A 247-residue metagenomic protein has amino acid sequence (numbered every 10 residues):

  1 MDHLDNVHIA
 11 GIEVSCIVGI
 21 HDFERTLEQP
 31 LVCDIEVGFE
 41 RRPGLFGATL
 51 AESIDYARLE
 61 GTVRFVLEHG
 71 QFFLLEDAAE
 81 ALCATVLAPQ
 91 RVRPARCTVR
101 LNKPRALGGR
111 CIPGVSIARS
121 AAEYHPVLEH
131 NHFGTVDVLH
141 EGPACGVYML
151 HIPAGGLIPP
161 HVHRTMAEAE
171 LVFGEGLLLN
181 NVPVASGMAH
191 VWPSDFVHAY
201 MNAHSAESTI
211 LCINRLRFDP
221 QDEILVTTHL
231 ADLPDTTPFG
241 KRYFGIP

Functional and structural regions predicted by a protein language model:
M1-G134, H140, C145-V147, D219 (+1 more regions): N-terminal, polar/charged subdomain of small-to-medium soluble alpha/beta proteins
V14, G146-R164: Conserved short histidine dyad/triad with adjacent acidic residue
D22-R25, G44-A48, L139, I158-H163 (+2 more regions): Short histidine-centered beta-strand/loop micro-motifs that create catalytic or ligand/metal-coordination sites
G114, V147-H151, A169, A189-V191: Conserved hydrophobic/aromatic beta-strand scaffold that supports enzyme active sites
A154, H163-N180: Glycine- and acidic-residue-biased ligand/ion/polar-headgroup-sensing regions
L157-P159, L171, V184, G240-R242 (+1 more regions): C-terminal intrinsically disordered regulatory tails that are low-complexity, acidic/proline-rich, and enriched
N180-A199: Short acidic-glycine-tyrosine-enriched beta hairpin
A199, A203-P247: Double-stranded beta-helix
